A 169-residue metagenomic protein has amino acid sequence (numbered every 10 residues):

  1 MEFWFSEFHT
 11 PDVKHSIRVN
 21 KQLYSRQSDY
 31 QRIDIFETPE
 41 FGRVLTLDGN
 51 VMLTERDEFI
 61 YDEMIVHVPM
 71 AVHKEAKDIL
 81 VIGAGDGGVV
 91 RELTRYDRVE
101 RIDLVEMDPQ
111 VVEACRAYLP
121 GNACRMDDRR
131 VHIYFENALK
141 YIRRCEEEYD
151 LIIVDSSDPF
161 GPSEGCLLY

Functional and structural regions predicted by a protein language model:
M1-V44: N-terminal auxiliary segments of SAM/dcSAM-dependent transferases
E2-W4, L53-L168: The AdoMet/dcAdoMet-binding core of the Class I SAM-like
L23, G49-V51, N137: Short, well-ordered turn and helix-capping elements at secondary-structure junctions
F36-T38, L47-N50, D57: Acidic/polar N-terminal loop/beta-strand segments that form early-domain functional surfaces
F41, D48, I82-A84: Short glycine-rich loop/turn motifs that provide flexible caps or phosphate-binding loops at active sites
R43-D48, I153-S157: Gly-rich Lys/Arg/Thr-decorated short loops/hinges at beta-loop-alpha junctions or inter-strand turns that position
